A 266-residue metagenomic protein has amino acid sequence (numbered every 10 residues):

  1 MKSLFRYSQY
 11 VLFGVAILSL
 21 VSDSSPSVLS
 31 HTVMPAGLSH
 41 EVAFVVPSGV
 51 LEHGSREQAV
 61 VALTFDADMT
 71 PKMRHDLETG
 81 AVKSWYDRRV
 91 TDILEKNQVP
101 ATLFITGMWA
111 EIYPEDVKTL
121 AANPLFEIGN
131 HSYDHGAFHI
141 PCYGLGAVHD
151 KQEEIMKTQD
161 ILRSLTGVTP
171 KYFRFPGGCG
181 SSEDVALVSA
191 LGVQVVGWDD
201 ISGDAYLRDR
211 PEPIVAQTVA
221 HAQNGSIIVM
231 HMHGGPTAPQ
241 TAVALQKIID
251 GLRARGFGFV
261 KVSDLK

Functional and structural regions predicted by a protein language model:
M1-L4: N-terminal Lys/Arg-rich, disordered targeting/topogenic segments
R6-D23: Hydrophobic membrane-insertion alpha-helices, especially the h-region of bacterial N-terminal signal peptides
Q9, D23, A67-T70, R74 (+7 more regions): Generic hydrophobic/packing signal
S24, T79-F104, G180-V193, H221 (+2 more regions): Amphipathic repeat-derived elements
S25-S30, M34-R56, P239-K266: C-terminal domain-boundary segment and adjacent tail
V33-N130, D134-Y143, K157-S164, V168-T169: Active-site beta->alpha N-cap acidic-glycine motif
E111-D116, A122-L125, D134-V229, H233-R253 (+2 more regions): Catalytic domains of cell-wall/extracellular-matrix polysaccharide-remodeling enzymes, centered on de-N-acetylation
